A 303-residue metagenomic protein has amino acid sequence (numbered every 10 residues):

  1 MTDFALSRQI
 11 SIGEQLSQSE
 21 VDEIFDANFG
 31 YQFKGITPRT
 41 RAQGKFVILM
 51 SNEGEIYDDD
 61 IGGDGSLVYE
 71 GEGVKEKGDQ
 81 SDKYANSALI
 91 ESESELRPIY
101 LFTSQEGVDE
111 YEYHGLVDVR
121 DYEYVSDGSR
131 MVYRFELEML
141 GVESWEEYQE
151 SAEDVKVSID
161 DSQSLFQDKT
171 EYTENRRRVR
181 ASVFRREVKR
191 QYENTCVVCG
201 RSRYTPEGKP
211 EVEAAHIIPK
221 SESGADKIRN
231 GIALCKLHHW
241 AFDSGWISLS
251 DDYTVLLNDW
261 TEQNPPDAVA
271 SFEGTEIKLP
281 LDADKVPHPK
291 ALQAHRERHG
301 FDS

Functional and structural regions predicted by a protein language model:
M1-D3: Terminal disorder- and signal-encoded targeting elements
R8-E110: Acidic, glycine-rich low-complexity segments with interspersed aromatic residues
R39-Q43, E123-M131, D251: Short, ordered beta-strand-loop transition motifs
V47, M131-F135, S271: Short beta-strand micro-motifs in enzyme catalytic cores
P98-Y100, V117, T195-C196, W246 (+1 more regions): Beta-sheet entry/capping signal
E106-V155: Compact mixed alphabeta submodule
E138-R186, R190, V197-K209: A short mid-domain helix/strand-loop element embedded in enzyme catalytic domains that forms or borders the active-site
T173-F184, Q191, R201-Y204, E211-S303: A detector for short metal-coordination/catalytic motifs
